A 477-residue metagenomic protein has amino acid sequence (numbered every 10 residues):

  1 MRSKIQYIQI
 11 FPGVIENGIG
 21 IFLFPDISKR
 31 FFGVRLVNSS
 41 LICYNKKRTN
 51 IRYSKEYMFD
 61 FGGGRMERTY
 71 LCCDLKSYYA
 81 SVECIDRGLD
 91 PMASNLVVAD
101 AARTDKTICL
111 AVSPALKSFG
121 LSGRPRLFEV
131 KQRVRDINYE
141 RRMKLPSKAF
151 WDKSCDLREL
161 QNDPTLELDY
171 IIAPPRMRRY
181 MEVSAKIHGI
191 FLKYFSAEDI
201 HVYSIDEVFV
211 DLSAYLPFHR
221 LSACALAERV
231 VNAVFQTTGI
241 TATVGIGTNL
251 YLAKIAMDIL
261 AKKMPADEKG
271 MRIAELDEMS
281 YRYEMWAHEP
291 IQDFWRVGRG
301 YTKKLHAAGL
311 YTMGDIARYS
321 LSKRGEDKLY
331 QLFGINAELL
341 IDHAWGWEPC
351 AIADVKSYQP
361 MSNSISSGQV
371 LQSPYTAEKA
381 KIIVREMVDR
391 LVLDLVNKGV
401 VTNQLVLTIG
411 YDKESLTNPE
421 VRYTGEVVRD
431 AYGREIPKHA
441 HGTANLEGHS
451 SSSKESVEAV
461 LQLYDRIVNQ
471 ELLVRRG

Functional and structural regions predicted by a protein language model:
K4-I5, I27: Intrinsic low-complexity, disordered N-terminal segments enriched in polar/charged/small residues
F11-D26, R30-F31, R48-N50, E56: Positively charged N-terminal leader segments that act as targeting/secretion signals
N17, L41-Y44: Short linear/disordered segments characteristic of secreted peptide precursors and small low-complexity proteins
Y44, R52-D342, E348-I352, N469: Gly/Gly-Pro- and Ser/Thr-rich, intrinsically disordered tail segments characteristic of DNA damage-repair and tolerance
D60, C72, D293, K303-R475: DNA-contacting surface of Y-family translesion DNA polymerases
